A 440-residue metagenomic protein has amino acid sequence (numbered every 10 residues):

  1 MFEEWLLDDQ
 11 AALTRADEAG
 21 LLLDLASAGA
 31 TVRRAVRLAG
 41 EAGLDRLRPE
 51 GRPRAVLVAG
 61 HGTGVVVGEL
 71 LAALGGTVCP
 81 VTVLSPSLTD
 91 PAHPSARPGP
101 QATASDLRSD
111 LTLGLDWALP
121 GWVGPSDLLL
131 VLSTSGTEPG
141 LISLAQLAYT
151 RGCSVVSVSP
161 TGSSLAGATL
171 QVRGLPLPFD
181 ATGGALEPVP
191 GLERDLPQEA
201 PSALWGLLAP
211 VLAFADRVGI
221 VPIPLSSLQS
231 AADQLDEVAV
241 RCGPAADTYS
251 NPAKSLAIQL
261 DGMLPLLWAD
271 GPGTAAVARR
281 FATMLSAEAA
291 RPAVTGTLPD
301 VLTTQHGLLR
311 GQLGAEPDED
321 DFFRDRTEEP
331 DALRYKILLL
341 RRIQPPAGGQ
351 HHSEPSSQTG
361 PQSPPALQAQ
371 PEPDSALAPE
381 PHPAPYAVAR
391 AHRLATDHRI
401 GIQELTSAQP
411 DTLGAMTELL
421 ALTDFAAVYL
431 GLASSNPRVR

Functional and structural regions predicted by a protein language model:
M1-E41: Cofactor-/ligand-binding subdomain signature composed of acidic, glycine-rich, tryptophan-containing flexible loops
D24, V36-R46, G51, G183 (+3 more regions): Active-site phosphate/pyrophosphate-binding segments
P53-D236, S356-H382, A389, T396: Glycine-rich phosphate-binding loops that contact phosphosugars or nucleotide phosphates
R54-A59, G262-D270, K336-L340: Short hydrophobic beta-strand segments
V81-T89, S157-P160, P178-A181, R291-T303 (+1 more regions): A generic structural motif
G162-G174, T304-H306, P410-T417: Glycine-rich, charge-decorated loop segments at or immediately adjacent to ligand/cofactor-binding or catalytic sites
A269-A395: Internal helical hairpin/lid segments
S356-T359, A369, A376, E380 (+1 more regions): Charge-biased C-terminal accessory regions appended to nucleic-acid-, cytoskeletal NTPase
